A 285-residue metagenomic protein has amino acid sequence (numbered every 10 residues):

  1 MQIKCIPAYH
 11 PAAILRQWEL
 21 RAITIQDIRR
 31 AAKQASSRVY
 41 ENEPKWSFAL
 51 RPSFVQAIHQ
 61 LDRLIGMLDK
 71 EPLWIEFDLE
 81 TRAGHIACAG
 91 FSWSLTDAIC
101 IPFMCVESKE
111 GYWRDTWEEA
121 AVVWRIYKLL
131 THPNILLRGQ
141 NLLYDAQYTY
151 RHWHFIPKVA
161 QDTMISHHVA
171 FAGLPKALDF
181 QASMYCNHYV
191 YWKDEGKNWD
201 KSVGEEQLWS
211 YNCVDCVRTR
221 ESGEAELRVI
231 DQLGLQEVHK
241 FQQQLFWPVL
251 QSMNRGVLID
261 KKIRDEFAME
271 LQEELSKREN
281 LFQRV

Functional and structural regions predicted by a protein language model:
M1-P44: Glycine/proline-rich loop-helix segments at beta-alpha junctions forming the active-site rim of enzyme cores
I3-A13, F180-Q207, C216, R220 (+1 more regions): A short, charged helix-loop
I14-W18, G111, D260: A generic structural signal for short coil/turn motifs at secondary-structure boundaries
L15, Y112-T116, W153-P157, F171-G173 (+3 more regions): Short, polar/flexible loop-turn hinges at active-site or ligand-entry regions and domain interfaces
A22, Q26-R29, T163-M164, K176-M184 (+2 more regions): Residues on a specific face of well-ordered alpha-helices
Q34, H152, M184, S222-A225 (+1 more regions): Active-site catalytic microenvironments for nucleophilic, acid-base chemistry
V39-F180, M184: Conserved RNase H-like, two-metal-ion catalytic cores of nucleic-acid enzymes
V39-F48, P157-S166, G196-V285: Mixed-charge, glycine-rich, non-catalytic linkers/tails in nucleic-acid processing enzymes
